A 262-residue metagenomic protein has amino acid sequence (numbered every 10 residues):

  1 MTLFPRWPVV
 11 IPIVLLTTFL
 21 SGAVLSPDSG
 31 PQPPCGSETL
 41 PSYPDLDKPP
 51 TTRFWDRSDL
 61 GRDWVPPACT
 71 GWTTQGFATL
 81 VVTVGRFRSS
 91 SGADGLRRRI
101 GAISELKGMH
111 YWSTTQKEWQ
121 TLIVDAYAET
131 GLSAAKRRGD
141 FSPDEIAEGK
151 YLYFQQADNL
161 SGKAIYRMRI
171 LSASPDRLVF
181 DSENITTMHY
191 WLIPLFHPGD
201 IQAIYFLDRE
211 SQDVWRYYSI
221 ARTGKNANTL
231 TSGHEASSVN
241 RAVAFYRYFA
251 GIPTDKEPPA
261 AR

Functional and structural regions predicted by a protein language model:
M1-P5: N-terminal secretory signal peptides that target proteins for export/translocation
V10-F19: Bacterial N-terminal signal peptides
L25, S29-L160: Hydrophobic ligand-binding cavity/cleft-lining segments
E148-Y153, N184-Y190: Short Pro/Gly-enriched beta-strand edge/turn motifs at strand-loop
I165-S172, Q202-R209: Hydrophobic/aromatic beta-strand elements that line small-molecule binding cavities or substrate pockets in beta-rich
D181-M188, I220-T223: Generic short beta-strand segments
W191-F196, A221-A242: A short acidic/glycine-rich loop-to-helix N-cap element
L230-R262: A conserved amphipathic terminal alpha-helix motif
